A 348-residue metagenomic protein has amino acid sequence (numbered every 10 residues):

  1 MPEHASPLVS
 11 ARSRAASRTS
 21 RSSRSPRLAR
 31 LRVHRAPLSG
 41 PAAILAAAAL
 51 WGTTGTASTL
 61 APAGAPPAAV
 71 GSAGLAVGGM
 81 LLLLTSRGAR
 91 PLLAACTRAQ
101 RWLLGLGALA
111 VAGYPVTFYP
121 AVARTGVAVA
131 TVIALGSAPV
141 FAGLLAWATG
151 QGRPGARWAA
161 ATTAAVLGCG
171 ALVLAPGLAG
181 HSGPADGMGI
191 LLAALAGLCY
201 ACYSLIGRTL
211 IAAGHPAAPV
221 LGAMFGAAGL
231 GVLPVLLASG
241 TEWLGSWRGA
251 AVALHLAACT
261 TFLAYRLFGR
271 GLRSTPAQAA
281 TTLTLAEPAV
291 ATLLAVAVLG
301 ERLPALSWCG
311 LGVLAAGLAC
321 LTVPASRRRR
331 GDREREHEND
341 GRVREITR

Functional and structural regions predicted by a protein language model:
M1-A49, V77-L106, Y119, G150-A160 (+5 more regions): Membrane-interface interhelical linkers
A46, A73, L106, I133-A134 (+6 more regions): Hydrophobic core positions of alpha-helical segments in small-molecule transporters and transporter systems
A46-T53, A57, T85, G105-R124 (+8 more regions): Hydrophobic alpha-helical transmembrane segments of multi-pass membrane transport proteins, especially secondary
A47-M80, V129, C199-A227: Juxtamembrane helix-loop-helix junctions in multi-pass membrane proteins
A61, V70, A121, A148-G150 (+5 more regions): Hydrophobic/aromatic residues within transmembrane alpha-helices of multi-pass small-molecule transporters
P66-P67, G126-V127, R153-P154, H215-P216 (+2 more regions): A helix-boundary/kink motif common to multi-pass secondary transporters, especially Major Facilitator Superfamily
V77-L81, I133-A148, A227-G231, T282-V298 (+1 more regions): Alpha-helical transmembrane segments of compact multi-pass small-molecule transporters, enriched in specific families
L82, P154-P176, L294, L306-A325: Hydrophobic transmembrane alpha-helices of multi-pass small-molecule transport proteins
